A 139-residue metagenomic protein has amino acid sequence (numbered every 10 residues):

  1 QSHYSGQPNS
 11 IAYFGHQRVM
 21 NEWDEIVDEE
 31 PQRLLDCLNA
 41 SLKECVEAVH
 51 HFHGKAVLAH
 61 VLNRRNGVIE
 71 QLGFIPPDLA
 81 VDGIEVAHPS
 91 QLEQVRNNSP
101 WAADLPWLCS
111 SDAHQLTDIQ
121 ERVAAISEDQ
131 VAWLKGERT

Functional and structural regions predicted by a protein language model:
Q1-D82: Extended substrate/RNA-proximal surfaces in nucleic-acid metabolism proteins
Q1-S2, K55, L62-T139: Charged catalytic cores and adjacent phosphate/nucleic-acid-binding surfaces used for phosphate/nucleic-acid chemistry
